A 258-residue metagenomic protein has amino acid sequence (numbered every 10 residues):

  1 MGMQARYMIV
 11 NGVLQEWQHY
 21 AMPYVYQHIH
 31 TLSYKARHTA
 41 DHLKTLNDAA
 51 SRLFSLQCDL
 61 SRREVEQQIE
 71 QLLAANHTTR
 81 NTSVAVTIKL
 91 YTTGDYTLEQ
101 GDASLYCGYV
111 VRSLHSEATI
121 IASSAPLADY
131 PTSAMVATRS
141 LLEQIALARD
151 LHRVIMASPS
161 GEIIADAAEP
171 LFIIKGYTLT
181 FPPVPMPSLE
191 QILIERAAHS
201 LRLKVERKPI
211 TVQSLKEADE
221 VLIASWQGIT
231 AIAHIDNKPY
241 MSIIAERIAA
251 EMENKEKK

Functional and structural regions predicted by a protein language model:
M1-Q71, Y91-K258: Helix-start/capping segments and mature chain N-termini
A74-V84, L201: Short secondary-structure junctions
S83-T92: ATP-grasp fold ATP-binding core
